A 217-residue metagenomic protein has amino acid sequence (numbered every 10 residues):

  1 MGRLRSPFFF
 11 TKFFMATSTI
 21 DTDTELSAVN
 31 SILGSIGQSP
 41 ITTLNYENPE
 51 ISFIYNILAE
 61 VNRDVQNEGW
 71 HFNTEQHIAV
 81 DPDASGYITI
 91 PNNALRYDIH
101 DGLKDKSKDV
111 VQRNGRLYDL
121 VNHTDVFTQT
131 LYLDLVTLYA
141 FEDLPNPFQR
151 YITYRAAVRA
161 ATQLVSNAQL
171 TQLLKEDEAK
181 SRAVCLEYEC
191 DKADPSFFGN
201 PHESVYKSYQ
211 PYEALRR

Functional and structural regions predicted by a protein language model:
G2, F10-N56, Q210-R217: Short, extreme N-terminal leader segments that mark the start of a protein/domain
T19-T22, S27-A28, V111-R217: Internal mixed-charge
G34, S39, W70, E142 (+1 more regions): Flexible, active-site-adjacent loop/turn segments at secondary-structure boundaries
Y46-E47, A79-D83, F198: Charged, alpha-helix-forming regions
E47-V65, L170-E187: Short secondary-structure subsegments characteristic of cysteine-rich extracellular domains
S52-L120, N146-A160, L164: Divalent metal-cofactor coordination and adjacent catalytic microenvironments
